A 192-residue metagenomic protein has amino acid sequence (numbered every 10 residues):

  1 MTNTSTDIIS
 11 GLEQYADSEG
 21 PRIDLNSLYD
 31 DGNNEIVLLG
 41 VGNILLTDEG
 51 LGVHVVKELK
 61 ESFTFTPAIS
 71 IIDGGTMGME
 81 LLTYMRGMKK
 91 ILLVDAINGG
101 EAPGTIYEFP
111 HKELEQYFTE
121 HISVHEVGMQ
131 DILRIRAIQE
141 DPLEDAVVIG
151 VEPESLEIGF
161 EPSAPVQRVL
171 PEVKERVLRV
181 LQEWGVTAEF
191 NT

Functional and structural regions predicted by a protein language model:
T2-L143, V148-V151, F160-P171, R179-T192: N-terminal catalytic or cofactor-binding beta/alpha core of small enzyme domains
E154: Short "lid" loop at the C-terminus of a central beta-strand within the Rossmann-like core of SAM-dependent
